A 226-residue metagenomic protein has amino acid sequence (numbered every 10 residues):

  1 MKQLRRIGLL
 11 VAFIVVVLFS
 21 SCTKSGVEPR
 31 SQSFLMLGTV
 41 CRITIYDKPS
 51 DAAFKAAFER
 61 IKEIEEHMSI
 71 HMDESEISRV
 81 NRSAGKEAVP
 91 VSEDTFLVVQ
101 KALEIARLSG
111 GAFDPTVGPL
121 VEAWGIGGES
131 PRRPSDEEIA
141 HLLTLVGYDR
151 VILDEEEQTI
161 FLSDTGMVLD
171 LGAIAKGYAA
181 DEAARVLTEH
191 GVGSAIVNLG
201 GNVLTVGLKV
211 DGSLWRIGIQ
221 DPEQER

Functional and structural regions predicted by a protein language model:
K2-R226: Mature catalytic core of soluble alpha/beta enzymes
